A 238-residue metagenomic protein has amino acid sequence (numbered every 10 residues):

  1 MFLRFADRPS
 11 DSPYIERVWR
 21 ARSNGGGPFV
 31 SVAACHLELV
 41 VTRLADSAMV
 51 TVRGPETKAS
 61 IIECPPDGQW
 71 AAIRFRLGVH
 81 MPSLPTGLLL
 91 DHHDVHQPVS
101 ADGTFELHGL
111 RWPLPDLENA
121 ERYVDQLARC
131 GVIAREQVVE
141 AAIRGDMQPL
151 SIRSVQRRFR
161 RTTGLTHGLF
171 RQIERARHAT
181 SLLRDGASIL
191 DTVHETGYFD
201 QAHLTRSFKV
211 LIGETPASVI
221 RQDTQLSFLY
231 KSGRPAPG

Functional and structural regions predicted by a protein language model:
M1-I152, T162-T166, R184, S188-F199 (+1 more regions): Alpha-helical bundle regulatory/interaction domains
F159, T163, A179-T180, F208 (+2 more regions): Short hydrophobic clusters on alpha-helical segments that form packing/core surfaces in small helical domains
